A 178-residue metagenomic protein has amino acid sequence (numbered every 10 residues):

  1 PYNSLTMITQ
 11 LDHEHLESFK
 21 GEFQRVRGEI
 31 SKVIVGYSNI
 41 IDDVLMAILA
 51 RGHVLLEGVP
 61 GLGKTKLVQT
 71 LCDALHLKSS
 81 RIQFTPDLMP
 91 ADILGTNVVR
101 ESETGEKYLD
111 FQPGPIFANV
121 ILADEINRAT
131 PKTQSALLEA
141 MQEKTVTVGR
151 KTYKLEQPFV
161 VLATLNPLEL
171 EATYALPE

Functional and structural regions predicted by a protein language model:
P1-T6: Short, Lys/Arg-enriched N-terminal segments with co-localized hydrophobic residues within the first ~10-30 amino acids
E17-L62: Pre-Walker A (pre-P-loop) alpha-helix and adjacent loop at the N terminus of AAA/AAA+ ATPase modules, a conserved
D42, L49-R51, L75, L94 (+5 more regions): Short loop/turn elements that form and flank the Walker-type P-loop nucleotide-binding site in RecA-like NTPase cores
D43-L45, R100-L122: Conserved alpha-helical scaffold flanking the Walker A/P-loop in AAA+ ATPase domains
I48-P86: Walker A/P-loop
M89-T104: Conserved NTP-binding/hydrolysis module of P-loop NTPases
R100-E106, R128-T133, M141-E178: Canonical AAA+ ATPase core
D124-E125, A136: Walker B catalytic acidic pair
